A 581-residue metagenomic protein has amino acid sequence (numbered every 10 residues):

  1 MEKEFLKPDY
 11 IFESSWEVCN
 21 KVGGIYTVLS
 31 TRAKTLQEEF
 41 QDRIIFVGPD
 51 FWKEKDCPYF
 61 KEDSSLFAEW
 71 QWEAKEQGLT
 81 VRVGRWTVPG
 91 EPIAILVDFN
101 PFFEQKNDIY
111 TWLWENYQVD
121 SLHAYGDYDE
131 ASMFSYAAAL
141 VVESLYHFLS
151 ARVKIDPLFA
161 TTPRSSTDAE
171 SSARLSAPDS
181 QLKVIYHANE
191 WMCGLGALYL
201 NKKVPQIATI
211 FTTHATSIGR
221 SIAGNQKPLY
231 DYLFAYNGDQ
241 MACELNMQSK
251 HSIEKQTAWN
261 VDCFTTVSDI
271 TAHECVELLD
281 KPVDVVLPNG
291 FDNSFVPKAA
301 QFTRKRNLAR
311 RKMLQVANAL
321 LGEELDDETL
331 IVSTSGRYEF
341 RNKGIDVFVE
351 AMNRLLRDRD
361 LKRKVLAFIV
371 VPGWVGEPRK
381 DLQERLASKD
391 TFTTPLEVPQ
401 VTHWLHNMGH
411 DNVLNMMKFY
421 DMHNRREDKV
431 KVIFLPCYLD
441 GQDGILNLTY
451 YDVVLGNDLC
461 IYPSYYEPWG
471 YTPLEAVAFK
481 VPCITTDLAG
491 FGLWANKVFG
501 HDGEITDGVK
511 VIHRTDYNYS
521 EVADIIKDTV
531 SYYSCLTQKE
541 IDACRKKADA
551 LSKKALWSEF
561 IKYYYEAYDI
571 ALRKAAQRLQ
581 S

Functional and structural regions predicted by a protein language model:
M1-S581: Catalytic cores of nucleotide-sugar-dependent glycosyltransferases that transfer UDP/GDP/TDP-activated
